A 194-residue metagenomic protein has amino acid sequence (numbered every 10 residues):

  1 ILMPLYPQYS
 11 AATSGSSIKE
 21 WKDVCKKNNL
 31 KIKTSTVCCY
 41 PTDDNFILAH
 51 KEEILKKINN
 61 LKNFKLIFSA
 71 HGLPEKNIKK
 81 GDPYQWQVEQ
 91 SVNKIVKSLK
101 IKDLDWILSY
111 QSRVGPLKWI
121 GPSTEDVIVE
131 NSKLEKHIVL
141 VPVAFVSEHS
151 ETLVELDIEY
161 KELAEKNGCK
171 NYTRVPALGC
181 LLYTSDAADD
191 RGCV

Functional and structural regions predicted by a protein language model:
I1-A49: Long, hydrophobic, well-ordered secondary-structure blocks that form the structural core and pocket-lining surfaces
I1-K19, H137-K161, R174: Cofactor-cradling patches in redox/metallo enzymes
T13-V24, D82-K97, E155-Y160: Short, solvent-exposed amphipathic alpha-helices that sit in or adjacent to ligand/effector-binding or catalytic
S35-P41, N93, Q111, K161-L182: Short, flexible loop segments at boundaries between secondary-structure elements
N45-F64, S185: Hydrophobic alpha-helical segments within soluble ligand-binding/sensing domains
E75-I101, V114-P122, V127: Redox- and metal-dependent alpha/beta enzyme cores, enriched for Fe-S-associated oxidoreductases and cofactor-handling
K118-E135, E159-K161: A short, acidic, amphipathic alpha-helical segment used as a generic capping/interface helix at domain edges
Y183-G192: Conserved small/polar residues in nucleotide/adenosyl-binding loops
